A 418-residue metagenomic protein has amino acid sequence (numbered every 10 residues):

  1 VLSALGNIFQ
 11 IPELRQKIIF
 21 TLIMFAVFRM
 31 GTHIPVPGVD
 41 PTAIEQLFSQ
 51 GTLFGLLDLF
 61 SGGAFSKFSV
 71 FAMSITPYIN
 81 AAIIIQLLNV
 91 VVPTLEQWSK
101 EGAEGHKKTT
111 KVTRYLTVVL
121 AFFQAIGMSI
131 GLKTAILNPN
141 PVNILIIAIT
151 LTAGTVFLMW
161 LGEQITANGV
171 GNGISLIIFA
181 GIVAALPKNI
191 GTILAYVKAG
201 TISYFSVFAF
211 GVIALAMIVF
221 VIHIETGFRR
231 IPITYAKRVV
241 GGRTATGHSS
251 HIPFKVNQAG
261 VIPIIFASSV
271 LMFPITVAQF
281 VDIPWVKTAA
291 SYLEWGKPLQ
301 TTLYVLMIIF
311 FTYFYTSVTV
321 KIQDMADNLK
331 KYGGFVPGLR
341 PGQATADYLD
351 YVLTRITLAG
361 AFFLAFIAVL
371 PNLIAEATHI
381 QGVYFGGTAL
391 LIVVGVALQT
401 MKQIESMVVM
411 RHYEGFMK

Functional and structural regions predicted by a protein language model:
V1-S99, E104-K418: N-terminal cationic and glycine-rich segments that engage phosphates or anionic surfaces
